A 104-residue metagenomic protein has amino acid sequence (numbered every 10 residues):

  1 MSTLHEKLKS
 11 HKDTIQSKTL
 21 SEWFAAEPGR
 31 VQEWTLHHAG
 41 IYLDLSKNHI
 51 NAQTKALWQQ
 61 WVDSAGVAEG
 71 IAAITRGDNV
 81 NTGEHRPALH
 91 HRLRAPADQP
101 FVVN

Functional and structural regions predicted by a protein language model:
T3-L4, H11, S17-N104: Extended, charge-enriched "interface" segments that sit outside catalytic cores
